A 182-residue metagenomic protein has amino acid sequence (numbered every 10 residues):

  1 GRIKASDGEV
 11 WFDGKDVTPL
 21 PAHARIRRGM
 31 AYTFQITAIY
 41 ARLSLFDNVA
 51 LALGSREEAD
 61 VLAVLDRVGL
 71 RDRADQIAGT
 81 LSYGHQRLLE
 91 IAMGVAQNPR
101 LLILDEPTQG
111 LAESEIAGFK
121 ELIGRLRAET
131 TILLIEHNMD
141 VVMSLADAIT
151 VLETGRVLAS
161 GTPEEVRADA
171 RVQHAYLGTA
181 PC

Functional and structural regions predicted by a protein language model:
G1-C182: Glycine-rich phosphate-binding loops of nucleotide-dependent enzymes
